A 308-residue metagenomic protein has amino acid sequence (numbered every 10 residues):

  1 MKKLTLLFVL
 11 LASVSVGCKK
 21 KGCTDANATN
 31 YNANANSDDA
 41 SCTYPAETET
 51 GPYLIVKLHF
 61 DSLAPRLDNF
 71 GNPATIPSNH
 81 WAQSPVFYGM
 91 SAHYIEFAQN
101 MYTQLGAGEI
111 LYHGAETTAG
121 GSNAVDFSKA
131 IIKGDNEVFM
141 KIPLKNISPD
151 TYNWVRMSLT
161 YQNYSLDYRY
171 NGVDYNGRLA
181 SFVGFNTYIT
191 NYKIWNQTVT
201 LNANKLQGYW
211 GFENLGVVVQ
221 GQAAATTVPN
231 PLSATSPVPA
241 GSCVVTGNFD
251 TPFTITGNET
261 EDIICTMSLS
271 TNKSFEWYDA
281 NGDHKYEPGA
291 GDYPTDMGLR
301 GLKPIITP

Functional and structural regions predicted by a protein language model:
M1-G17: Sec-dependent bacterial lipoprotein signal peptides
L7-L10, T29, S37, A98 (+2 more regions): A generic structural micro-environment signature that highlights single residues at secondary-structure boundaries
S15-V56: Bacterial Sec-dependent N-terminal signal peptides
A46-P308: A short, solvent-exposed, low-complexity linear motif enriched for acidic/polar residues with Pro/Gly/Ser/Thr
